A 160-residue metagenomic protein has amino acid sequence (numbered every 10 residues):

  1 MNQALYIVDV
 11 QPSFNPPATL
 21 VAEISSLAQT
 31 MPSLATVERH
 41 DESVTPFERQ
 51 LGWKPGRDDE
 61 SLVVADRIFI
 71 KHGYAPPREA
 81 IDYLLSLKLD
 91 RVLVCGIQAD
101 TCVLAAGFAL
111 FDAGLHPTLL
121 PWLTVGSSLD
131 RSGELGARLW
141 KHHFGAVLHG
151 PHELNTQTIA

Functional and structural regions predicted by a protein language model:
N2-A4, S13, P32, F47-A160: Active-site-adjacent betaalpha module
L5, P16, E23: Glycine-rich, flexible N-terminal cofactor/catalytic loop recognition
I7-Q11, T36-R39: Short loop/turn segments at strand-loop or loop-helix junctions that form parts of catalytic or ligand-binding pockets
V10-T19: Short acidic, Gly/Ser-rich segments with clustered Asp/Glu that frequently serve as metal-coordination loops in enzyme
L20-E23, G136: General structural feature for long, well-ordered alpha-helical segments within catalytic domains of soluble enzymes
A22-T30, Y83: Catalytic-core regions built around general acid/base machinery
L27-R49: PIN/NYN-family metal-dependent endoribonuclease catalytic core
